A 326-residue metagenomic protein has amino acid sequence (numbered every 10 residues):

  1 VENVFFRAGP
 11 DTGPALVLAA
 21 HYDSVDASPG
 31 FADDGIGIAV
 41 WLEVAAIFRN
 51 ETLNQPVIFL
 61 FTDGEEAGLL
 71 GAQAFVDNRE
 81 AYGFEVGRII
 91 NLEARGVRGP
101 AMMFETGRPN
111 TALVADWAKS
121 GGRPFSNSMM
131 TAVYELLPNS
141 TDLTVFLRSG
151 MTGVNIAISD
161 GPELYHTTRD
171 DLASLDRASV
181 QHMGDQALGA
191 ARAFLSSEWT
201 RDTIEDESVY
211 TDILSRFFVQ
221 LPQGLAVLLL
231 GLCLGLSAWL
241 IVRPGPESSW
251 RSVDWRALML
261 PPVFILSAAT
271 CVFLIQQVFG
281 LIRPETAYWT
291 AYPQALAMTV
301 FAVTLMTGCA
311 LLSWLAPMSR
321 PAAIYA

Functional and structural regions predicted by a protein language model:
V1-V219: Soluble extramembrane regions of membrane proteins in the secretory/endomembrane system
V44, F48-N50, E80-Y82, S196 (+4 more regions): General structural signal for secondary-structure boundaries
F84-M102, A226-S249: C-terminal domain-closing interface element
D176-S179, R216-L229, A295-A297: Membrane-entry segments of alpha-helical transmembrane domains in multi-pass membrane proteins
D202-T203, L225, T286: Structured alpha-helical bundle/scaffold domains in large eukaryotic membrane-trafficking regulators
L230-A326: Alpha-helical transmembrane segments of integral membrane proteins
